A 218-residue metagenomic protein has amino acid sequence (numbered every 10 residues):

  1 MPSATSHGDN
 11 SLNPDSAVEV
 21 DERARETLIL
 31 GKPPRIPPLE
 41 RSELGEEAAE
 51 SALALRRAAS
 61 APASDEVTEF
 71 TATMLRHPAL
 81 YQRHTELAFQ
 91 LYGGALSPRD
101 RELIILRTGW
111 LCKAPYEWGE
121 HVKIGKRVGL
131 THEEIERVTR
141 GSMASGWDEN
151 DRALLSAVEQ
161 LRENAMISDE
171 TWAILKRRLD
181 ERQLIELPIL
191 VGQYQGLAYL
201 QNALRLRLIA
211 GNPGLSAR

Functional and structural regions predicted by a protein language model:
P2-R218: Hydrophobic alpha-helical segments
